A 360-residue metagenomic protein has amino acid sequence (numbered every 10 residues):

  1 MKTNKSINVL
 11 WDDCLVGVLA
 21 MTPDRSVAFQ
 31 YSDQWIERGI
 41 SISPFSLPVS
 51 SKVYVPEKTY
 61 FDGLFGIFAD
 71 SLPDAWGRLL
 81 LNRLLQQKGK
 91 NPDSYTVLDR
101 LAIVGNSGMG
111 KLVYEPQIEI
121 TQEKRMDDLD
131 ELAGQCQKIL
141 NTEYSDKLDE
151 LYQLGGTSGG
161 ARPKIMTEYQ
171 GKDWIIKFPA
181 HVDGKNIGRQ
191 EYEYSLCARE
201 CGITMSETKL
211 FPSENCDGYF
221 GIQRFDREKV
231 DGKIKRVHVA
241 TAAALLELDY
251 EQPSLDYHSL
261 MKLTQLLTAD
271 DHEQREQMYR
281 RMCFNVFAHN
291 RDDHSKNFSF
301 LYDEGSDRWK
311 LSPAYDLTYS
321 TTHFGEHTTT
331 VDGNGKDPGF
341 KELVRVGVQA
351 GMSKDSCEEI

Functional and structural regions predicted by a protein language model:
M1-S295, S299-I360: Phosphate/dinucleotide-binding and metal-coordinating scaffold of catalytic cores in nucleotide-dependent enzymes
